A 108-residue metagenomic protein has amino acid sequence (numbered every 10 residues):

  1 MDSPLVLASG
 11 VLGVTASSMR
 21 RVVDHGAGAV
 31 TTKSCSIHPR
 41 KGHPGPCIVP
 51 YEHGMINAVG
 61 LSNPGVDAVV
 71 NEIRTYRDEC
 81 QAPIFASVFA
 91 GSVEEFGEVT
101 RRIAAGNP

Functional and structural regions predicted by a protein language model:
M1-I84, A90-G91: N-terminal capping/small domains of soluble enzymes
V88-P108: Conserved alpha/beta-domain cores
